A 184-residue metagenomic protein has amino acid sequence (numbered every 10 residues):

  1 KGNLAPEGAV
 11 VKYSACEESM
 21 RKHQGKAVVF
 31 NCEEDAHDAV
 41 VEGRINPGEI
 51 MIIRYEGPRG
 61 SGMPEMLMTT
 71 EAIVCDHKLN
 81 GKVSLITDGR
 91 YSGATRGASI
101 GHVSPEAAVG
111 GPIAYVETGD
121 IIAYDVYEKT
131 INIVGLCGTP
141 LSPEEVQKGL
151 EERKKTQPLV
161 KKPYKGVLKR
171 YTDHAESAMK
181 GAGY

Functional and structural regions predicted by a protein language model:
K1-Y184: Feature captures the catalytic cores and cofactor-binding loops of soluble hydro-lyases/lyases that act on carboxylate
